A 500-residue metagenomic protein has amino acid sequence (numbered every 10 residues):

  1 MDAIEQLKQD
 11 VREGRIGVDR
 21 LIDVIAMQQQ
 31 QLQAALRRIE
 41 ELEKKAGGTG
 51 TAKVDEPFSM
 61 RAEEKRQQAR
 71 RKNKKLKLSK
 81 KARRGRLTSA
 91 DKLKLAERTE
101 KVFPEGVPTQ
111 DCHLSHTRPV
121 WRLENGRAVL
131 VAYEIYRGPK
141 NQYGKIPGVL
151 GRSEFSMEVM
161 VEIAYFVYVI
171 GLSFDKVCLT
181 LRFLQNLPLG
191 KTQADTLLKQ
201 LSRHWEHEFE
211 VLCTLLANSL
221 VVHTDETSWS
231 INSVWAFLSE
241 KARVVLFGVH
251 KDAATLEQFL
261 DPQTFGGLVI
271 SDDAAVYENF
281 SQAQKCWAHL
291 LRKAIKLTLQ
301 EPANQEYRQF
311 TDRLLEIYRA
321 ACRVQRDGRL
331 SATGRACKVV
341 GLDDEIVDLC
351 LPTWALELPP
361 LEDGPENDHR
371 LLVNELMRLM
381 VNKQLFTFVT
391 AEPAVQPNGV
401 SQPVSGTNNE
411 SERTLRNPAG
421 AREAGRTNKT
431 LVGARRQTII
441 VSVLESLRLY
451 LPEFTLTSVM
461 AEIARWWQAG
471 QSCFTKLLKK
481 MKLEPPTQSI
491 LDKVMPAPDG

Functional and structural regions predicted by a protein language model:
M1-E154, T224, S271, D499-G500: Short, flexible loop/hinge motifs at secondary-structure junctions
E5-K8, R12-G14, V18, Q33-A34 (+3 more regions): Catalytic center-proximal scaffold of phosphoryl-transfer enzymes
